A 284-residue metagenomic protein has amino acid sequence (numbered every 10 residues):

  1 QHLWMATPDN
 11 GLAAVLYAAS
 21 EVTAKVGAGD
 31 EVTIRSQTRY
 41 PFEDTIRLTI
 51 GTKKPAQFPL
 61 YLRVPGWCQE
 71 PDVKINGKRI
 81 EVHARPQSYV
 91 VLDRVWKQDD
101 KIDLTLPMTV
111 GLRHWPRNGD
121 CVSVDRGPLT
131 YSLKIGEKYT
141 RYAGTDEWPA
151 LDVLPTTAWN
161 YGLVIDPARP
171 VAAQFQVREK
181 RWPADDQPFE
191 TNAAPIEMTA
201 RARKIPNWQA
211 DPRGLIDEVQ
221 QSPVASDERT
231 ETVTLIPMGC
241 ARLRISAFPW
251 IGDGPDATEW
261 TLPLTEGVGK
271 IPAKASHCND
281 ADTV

Functional and structural regions predicted by a protein language model:
Q1-T49, R85, R94, T105-K270 (+1 more regions): C-terminal beta-rich recognition modules with glycine/proline-rich loops and embedded aromatic residues
L48-A56, V284: Extracellular and analogous surface-interaction loops
P55-I75: Beta-strand-rich binding/interaction modules
F58-Y61, L92-P107: C-terminal beta-strand-rich structural cap/linker in extracellular carbohydrate-active enzymes
Q69-E70, E81-V82, G111-L112: Flexible loop/turn segments at secondary-structure boundaries
K74-I80, G127: Short strand-turn-strand beta-turns centered on an Asx-Gly dipeptide
V82-V90: A beta-strand/beta-hairpin structural motif
A273, A281-V284: Hydrophobic/aromatic beta-strand segments within beta-rich folds
